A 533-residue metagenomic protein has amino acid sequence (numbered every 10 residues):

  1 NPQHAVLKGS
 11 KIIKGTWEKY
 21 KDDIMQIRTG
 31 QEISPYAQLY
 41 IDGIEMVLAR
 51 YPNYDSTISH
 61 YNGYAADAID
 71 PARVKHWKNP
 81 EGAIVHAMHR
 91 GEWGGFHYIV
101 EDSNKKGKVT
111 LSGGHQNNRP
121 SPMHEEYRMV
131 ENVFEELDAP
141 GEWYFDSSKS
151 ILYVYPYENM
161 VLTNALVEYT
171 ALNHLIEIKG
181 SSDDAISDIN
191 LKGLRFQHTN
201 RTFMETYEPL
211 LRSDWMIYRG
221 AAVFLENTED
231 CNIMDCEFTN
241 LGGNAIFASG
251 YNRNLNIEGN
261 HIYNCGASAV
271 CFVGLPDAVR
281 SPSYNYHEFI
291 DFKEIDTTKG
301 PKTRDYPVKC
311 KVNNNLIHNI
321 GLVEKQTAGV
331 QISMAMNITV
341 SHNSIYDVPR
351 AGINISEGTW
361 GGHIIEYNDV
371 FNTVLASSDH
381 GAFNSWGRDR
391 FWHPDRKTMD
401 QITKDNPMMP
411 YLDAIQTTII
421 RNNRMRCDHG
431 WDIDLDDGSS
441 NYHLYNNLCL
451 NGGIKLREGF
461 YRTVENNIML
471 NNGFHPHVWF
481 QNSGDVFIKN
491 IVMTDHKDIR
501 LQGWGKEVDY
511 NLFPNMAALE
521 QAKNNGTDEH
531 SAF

Functional and structural regions predicted by a protein language model:
N1-N227, N232-T239, A278-K302, F533: Extracellular polysaccharide-degrading/modifying enzymes targeting complex plant/algal/animal polysaccharides
A5-S10, M88, H174-D183, F203-M204 (+14 more regions): Glycine-rich beta-solenoid repeat tracts in large extracellular/virion proteins
G9, I41, A87, D102-S103 (+17 more regions): Hydrophobic side chains in beta-strands
K14, E168-T170, V330, T398-Q401 (+1 more regions): Short intrinsically disordered coil segments
I44, D55, D509-Y510, P514-F533: Aromatic- and carboxylate-lined catalytic core of secreted/periplasmic carbohydrate-active enzymes
R119, R280, H393, Q521-A522: Glycine/Thr-rich phosphate-binding loops of Rossmann-like dinucleotide-binding domains
F134, E158, N173-K179, K397 (+3 more regions): Extended interaction regions within the primary functional domain
S187-H198, E229-G243, N252-A267, P276-T298 (+9 more regions): Right-handed parallel beta-helix
